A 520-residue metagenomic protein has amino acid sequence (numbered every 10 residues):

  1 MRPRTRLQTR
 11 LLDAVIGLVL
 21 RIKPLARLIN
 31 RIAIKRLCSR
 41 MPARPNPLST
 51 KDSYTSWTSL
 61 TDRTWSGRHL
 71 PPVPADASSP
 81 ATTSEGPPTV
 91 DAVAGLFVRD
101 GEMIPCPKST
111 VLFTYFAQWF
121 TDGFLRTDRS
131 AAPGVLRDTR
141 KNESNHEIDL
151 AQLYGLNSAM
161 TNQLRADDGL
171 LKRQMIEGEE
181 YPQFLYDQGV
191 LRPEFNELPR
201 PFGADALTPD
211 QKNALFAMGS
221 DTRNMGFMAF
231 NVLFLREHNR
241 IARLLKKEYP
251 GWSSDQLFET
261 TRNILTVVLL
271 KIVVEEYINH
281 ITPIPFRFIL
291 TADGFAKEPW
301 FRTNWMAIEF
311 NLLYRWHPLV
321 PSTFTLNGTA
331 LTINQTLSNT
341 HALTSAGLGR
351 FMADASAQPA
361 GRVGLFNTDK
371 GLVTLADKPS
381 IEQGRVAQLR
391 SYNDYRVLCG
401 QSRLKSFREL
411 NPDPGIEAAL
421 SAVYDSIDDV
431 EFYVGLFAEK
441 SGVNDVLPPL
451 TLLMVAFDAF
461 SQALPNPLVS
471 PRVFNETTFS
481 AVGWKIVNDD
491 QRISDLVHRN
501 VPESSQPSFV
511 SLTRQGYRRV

Functional and structural regions predicted by a protein language model:
M1-M225, R243, E248-V520: Terminal regions of secretory-pathway proteins
N224-R236: Alpha-helical bundle segments that constitute or directly flank the non-heme di-iron/ferroxidase center
E237-H238, A242: Juxtamembrane membrane-interface segments of multi-pass membrane proteins
